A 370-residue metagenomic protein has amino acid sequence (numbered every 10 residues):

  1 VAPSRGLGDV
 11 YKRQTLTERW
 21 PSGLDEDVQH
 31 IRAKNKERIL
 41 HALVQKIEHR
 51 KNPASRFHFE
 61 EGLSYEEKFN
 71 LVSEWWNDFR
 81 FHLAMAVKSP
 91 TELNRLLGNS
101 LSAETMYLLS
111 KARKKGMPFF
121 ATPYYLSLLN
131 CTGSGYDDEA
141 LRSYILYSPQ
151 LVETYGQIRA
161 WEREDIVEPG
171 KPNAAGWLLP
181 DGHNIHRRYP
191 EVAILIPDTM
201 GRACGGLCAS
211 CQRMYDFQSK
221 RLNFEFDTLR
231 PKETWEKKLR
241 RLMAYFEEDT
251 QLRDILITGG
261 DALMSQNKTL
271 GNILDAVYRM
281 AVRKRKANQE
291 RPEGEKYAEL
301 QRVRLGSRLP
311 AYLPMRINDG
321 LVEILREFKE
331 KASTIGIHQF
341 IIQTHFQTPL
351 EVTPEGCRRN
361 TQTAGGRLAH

Functional and structural regions predicted by a protein language model:
V1-L7, Y11: Single conserved hydrophobic/aromatic residue that forms the stacking wall/gate of nucleotide- or nucleobase-binding
D9-F59: Acidic/aromatic/glycine-rich contiguous surface patches that form carbohydrate-binding/processing clefts and analogous
K51-T154: A short N-terminal interaction module
F81, L109-M117, I185, R230 (+1 more regions): Conserved aromatic-histidine-acidic binding/catalytic patches
A121, W177-D216: N-terminal pre-triad scaffold of radical SAM enzymes
L128-I196: N-terminal [4Fe-4S]-dependent radical SAM core
A203, M214-I255, N272-I273, M280-R283: Conserved alpha-helical substructure of the radical SAM core
L239-E247, D254, G260-H370: Conserved AdoMet/S-adenosylmethionine-binding subsite of the radical SAM
